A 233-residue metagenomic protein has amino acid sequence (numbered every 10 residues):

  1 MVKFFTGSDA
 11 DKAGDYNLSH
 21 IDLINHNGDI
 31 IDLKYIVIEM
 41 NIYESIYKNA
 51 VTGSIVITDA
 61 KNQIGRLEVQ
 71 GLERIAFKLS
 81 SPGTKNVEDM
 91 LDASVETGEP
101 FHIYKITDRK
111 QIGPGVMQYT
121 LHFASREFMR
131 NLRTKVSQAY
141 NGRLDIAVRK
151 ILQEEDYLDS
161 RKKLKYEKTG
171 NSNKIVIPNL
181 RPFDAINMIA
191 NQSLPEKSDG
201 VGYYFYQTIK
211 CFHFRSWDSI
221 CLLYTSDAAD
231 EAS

Functional and structural regions predicted by a protein language model:
M1-R133: Assembly/oligomerization scaffold segments
S54-I55, F123-A124, L132-R161, I177-F205: Amphipathic, non-transmembrane alpha-helical segments in extracytoplasmic/periplasmic proteins
M117-L121, N173, K210: Generic beta-strand structural signal
S125, S160-N173: Short, conserved phosphate-binding/catalytic loop or strand-edge motifs used in phosphoryl-/nucleotidyl-transfer
Y204-S216: Acidic/histidine-enriched alpha-helical segments
Y224-A232: Single conserved hydrophobic/aromatic residue that forms the stacking wall/gate of nucleotide- or nucleobase-binding
